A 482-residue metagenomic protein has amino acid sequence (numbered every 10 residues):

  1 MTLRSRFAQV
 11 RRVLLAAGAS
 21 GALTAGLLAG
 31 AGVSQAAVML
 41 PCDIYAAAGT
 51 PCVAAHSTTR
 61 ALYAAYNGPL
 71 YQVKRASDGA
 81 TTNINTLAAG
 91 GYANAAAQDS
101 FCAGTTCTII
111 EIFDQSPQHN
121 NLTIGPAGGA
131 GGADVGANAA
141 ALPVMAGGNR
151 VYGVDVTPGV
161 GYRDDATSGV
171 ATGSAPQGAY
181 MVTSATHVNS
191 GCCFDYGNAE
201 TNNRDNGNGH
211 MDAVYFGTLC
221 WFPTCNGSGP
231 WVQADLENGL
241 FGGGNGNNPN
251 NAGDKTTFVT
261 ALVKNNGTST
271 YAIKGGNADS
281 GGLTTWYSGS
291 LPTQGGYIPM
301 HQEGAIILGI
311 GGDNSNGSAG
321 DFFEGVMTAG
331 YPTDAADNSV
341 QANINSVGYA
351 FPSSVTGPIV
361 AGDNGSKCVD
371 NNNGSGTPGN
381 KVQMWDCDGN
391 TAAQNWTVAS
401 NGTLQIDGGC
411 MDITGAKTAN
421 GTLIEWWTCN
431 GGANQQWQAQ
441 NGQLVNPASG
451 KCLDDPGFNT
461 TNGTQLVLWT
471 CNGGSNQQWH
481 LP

Functional and structural regions predicted by a protein language model:
T2-A36: Secretory targeting and sorting signals
Q35, M39-C52, A76, C107 (+2 more regions): Extracellular glycan-associated modules
A37-G131, S346-G357, A361, C368: GGW-centered surface loops in extracellular recognition modules
P41-D43, P51-A54, D99-T108, C193 (+7 more regions): Sequence contexts marking disulfide-bonded cysteines in secreted/extracellular proteins
A65-D78, Y152-V154, Y180-M181, I273 (+5 more regions): Short, hydrophobic/proline-enriched secondary-structure or compact coil segments at domain edges
G79-G91, D164-S168, L283-S290, N395-V398 (+4 more regions): Short amphipathic beta-strand/extended segments with alternating polar/hydrophobic composition
A139: A motif-centric signal for short, conserved binding hotspots located in accessible loops or intrinsically disordered
S353-P482: Lectin-like carbohydrate-binding module/patch detector with strong preference for beta-trefoil
